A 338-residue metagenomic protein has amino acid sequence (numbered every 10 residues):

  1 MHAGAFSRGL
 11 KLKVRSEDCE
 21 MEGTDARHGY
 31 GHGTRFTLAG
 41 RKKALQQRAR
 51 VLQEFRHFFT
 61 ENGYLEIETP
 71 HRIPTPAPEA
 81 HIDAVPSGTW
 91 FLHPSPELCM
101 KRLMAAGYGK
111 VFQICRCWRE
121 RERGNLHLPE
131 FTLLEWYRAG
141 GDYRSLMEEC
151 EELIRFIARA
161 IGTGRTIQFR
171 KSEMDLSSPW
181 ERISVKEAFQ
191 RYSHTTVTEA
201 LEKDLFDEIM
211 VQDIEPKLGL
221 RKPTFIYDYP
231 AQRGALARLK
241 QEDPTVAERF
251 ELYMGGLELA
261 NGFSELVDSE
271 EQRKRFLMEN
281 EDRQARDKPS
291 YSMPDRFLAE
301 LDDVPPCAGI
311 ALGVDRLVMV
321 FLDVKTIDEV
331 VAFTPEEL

Functional and structural regions predicted by a protein language model:
M1-L338: Class II aminoacyl-tRNA synthetase catalytic cores and aaRS-like
